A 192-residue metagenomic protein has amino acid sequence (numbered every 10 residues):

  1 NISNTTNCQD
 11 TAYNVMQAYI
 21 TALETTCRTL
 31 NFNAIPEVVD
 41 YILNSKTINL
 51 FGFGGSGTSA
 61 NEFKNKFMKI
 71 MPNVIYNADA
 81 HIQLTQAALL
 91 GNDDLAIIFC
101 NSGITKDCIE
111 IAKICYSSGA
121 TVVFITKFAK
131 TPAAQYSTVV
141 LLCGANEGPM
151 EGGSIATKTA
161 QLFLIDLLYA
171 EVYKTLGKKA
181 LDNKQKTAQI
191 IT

Functional and structural regions predicted by a protein language model:
N1-N33: HTH-adjacent hinge/linker in prokaryotic transcriptional regulators
Y19-A22, T26, V38-Y41, F63 (+1 more regions): A ubiquitous structural signal for well-ordered alpha-helices
N33-S45: Glycine-rich phosphate/diphosphate-binding loops that line cofactor/substrate pockets in enzymes
L43-F163, L167-L176: Glycine-rich phosphate-binding loops that contact phosphosugars or nucleotide phosphates
K178-T192: A short, charged, Gly/Pro-tolerant segment at domain boundaries
